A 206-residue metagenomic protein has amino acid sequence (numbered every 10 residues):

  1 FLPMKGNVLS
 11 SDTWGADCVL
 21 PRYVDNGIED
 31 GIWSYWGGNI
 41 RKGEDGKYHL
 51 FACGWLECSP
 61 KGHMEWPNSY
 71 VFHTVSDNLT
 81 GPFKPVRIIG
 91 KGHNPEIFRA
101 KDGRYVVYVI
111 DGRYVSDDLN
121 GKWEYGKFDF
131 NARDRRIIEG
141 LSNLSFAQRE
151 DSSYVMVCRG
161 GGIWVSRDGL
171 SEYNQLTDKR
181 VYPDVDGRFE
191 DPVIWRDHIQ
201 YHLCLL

Functional and structural regions predicted by a protein language model:
F1-L206: Carbohydrate-active catalytic/glycan-binding domains of CAZyme proteins, especially the secreted or lumenal ectodomains
